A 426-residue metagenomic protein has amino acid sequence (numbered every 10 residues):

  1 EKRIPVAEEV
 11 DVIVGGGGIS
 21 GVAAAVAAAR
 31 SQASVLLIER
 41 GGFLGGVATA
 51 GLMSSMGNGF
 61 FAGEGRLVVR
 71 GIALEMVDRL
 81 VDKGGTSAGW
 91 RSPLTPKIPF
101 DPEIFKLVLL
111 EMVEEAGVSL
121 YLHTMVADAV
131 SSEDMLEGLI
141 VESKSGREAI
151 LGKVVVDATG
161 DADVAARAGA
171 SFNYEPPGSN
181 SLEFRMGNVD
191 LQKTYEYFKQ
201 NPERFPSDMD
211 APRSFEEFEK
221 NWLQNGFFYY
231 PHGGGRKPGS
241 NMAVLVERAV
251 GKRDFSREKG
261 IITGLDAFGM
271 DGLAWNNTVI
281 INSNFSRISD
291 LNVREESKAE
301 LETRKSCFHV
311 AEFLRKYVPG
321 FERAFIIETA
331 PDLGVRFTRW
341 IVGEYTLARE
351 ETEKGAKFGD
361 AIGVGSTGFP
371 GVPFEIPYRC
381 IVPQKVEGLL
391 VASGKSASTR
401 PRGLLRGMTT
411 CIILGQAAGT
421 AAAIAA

Functional and structural regions predicted by a protein language model:
V6-G18: Beta1/beta-strand and adjacent pyrophosphate-binding region of the FAD-binding site in flavoprotein oxidoreductases
E8-V10, S145-V154: Core beta-strand elements of the Rossmann-like FAD/NAD(P) dinucleotide-binding domain in flavoenzyme oxidoreductases
E9, A27, A33-S34, E39-D128 (+3 more regions): Conserved N-terminal/central alpha/beta ligand/cofactor-binding core
G15, I150-G160: Short hydrophobic core segments
G85-F100, R167, Y174-P401: Mobile, glycine/GP-rich and aromatic-enriched active-site lid/loop segments adjacent to catalytic centers
V130-A149: Conserved beta-strand-loop-beta-strand element in the redox core of flavoprotein oxidoreductases
D157-A170: Flavin (primarily FAD) binding-site architecture
I413-A426: Internal hydrophobic alpha-helix adjacent to the cofactor/substrate pocket in enzyme cavities
